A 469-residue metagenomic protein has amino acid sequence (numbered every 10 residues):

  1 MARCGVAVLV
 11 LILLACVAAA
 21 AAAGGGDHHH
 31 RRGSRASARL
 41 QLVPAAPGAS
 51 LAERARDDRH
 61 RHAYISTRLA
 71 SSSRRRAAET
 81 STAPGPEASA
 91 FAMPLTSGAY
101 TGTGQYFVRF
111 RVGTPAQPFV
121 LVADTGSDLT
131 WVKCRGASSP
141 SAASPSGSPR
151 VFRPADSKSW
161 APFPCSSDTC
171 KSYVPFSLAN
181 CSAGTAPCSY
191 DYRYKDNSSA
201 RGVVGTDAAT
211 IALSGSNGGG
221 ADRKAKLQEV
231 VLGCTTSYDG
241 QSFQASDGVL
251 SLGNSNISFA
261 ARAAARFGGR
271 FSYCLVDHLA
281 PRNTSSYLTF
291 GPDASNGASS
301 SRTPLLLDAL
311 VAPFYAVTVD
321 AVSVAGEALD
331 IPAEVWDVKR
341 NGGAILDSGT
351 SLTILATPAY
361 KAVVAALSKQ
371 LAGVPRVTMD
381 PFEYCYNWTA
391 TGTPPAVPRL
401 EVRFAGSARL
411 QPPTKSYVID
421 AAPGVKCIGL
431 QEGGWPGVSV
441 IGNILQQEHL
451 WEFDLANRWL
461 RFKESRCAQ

Functional and structural regions predicted by a protein language model:
A2-S50, G113-P115, A123-D128, S139 (+10 more regions): Aspartic protease catalytic domain
A2-T101, D156, W160, A208: N-terminal zymogen propeptides
E79-F110, F314-A333: Charged, flexible boundary elements
S89-A92, S97-V230, T236-Y238, F243-A245: Signature of the N-terminal lobe/flap region of pepsin-like aspartyl proteases
S138-D168, G269, S301-L305, A362-D380: Cytochrome P450 catalytic domain signature, combining two hallmark sequence patches
A186-K195, N256-S258, R270, T378-A390: Charged, amphipathic alpha-helical segments
P187, N197-F314, V425-Q469: Aspartic protease core domain of the pepsin/retropepsin superfamily
